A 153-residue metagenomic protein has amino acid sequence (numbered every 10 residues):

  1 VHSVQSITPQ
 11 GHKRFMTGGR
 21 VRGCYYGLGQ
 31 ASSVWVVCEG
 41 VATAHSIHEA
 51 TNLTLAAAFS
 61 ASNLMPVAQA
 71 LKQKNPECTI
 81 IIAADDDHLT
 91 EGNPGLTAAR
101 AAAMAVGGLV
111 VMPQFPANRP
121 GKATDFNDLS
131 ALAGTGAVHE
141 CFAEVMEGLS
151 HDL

Functional and structural regions predicted by a protein language model:
V1-K13: Extended, non-catalytic subsegments within catalytic or DNA/protein-binding/adaptor domains
V1-S3, V21-G23, A44-T51: Generic detector of short, locally flexible boundary/turn motifs and exposed helical patches
H2-Q5, G19, Y26, T79-I80 (+2 more regions): Residue-level marker of intrinsically disordered, low-complexity segments enriched for small/polar residues
H12-K13, Y25, N52, A61: Generic N-terminal initiation segments characterized by hydrophobic and/or small/turn-forming residues
K13-S33: Glycine-/acidic-rich phosphate or pyrophosphate-binding loops and their flanking alpha/beta elements
S32-W35, V41, H45-L153: TOPRIM fold recognition
